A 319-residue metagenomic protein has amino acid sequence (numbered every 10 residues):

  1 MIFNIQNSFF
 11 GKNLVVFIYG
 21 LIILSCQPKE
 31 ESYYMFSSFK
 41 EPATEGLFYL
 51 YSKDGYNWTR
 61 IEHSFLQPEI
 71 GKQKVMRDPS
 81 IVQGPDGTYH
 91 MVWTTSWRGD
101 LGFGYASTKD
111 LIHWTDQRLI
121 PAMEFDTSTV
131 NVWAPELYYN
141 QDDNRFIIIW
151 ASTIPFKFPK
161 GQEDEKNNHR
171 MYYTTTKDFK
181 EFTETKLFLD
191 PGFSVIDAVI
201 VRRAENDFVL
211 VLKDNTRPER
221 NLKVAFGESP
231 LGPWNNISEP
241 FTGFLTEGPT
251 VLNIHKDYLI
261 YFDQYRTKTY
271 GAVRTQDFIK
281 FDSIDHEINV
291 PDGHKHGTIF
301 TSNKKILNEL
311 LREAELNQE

Functional and structural regions predicted by a protein language model:
M1-E30: Bacterial Sec-dependent N-terminal signal peptides
C26-E319: Carbohydrate-active catalytic/glycan-binding domains of CAZyme proteins, especially the secreted or lumenal ectodomains
